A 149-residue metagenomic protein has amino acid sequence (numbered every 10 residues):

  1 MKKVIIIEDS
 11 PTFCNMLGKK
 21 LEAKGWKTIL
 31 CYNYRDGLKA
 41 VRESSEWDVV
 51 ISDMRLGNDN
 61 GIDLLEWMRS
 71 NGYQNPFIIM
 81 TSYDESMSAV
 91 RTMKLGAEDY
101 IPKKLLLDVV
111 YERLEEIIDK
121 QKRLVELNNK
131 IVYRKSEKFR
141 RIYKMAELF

Functional and structural regions predicted by a protein language model:
K2, N33, N60-D63: Acidic catalytic/metal-coordinating carboxylates
E8: Conserved acidic carboxylate
P11-I29: Two-component/phosphorelay signaling modules centered on CheY-like receiver
G25-Y34, A40: Short hydrophobic/Thr-rich beta-strand motif most characteristic of the beta2 strand and flanking loop of CheY-like
D53, T81: Active-site residues of response regulator receiver
I62-Y73: Short amphipathic alpha-helix used as the core "switch/output" element in two-component signaling
E126-F149: AAA+ ATPase active-site-proximal loops
